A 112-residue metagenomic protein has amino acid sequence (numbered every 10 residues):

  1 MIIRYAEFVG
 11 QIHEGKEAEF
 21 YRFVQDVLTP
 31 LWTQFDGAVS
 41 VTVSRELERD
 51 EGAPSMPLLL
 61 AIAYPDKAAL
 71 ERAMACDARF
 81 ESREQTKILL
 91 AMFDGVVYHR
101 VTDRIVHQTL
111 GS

Functional and structural regions predicted by a protein language model:
M1-Q11, L59: Active-site-flanking beta-strand signature of metal-NTP-handling nucleotidyl enzymes and homologous cyclase-like
E7-V9, G37-S40: Long, compositionally biased stretches
Q11-R22: Short, surface-exposed ligand-recognition loops at beta-strand->loop->(often short) alpha-helix junctions that present
V24-L28: The catalytic Nudix box helix
T33-V39, A53-S55, A63-V101: An amphipathic, aromatic/His-enriched active-site/gating alpha helix that lines ligand/cofactor pockets
V43, A61-I62: Extended hydrophobic secondary-structure segments that form protein cores and membrane-embedded regions
S44-R49: Short, solvent-exposed loop/turn elements at beta->coil junctions and helix N-caps that rim active or binding pockets
V101-S112: Short, low-order "capping/linker" segments at domain edges
